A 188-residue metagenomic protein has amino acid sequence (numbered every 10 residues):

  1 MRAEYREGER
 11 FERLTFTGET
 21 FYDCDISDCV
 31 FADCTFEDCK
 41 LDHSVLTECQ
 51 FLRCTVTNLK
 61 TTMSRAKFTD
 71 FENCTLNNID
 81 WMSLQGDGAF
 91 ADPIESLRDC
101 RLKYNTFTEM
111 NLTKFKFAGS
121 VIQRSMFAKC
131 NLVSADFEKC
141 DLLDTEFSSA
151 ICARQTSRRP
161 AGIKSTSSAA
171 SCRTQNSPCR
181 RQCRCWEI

Functional and structural regions predicted by a protein language model:
M1-I188: Tandem repeat scaffolds
